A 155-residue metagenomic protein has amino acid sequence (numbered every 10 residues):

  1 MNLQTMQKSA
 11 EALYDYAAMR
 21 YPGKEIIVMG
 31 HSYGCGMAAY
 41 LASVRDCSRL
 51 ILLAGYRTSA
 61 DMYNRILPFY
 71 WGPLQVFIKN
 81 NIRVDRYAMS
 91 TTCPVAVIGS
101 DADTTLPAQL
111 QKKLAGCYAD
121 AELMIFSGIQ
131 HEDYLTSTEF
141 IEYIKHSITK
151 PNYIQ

Functional and structural regions predicted by a protein language model:
M1-R20: Alpha/beta-hydrolase active-site loop
M29-G34, A38: Gly/Ala-rich beta-loop-alpha elbow adjacent to hydrolase catalytic centers
M37-Y87: Hydrolase active-site cap/lid region
V84, C93, P107-G116: Short alpha-helix in the alpha/beta-hydrolase fold that links the catalytic acid
S90-T92, A96-G99, D103: Short beta-strand/loop motif that positions the catalytic acidic residue of the alpha/beta-hydrolase fold
D101-L106, H131-E132: Acidic catalytic loop of the alpha/beta-hydrolase fold
K112-E132: Catalytic histidine neighborhood in serine/cysteine hydrolases with alpha/beta-hydrolase-type architecture
I129-I141: Catalytic histidine-centered segment of alpha/beta-hydrolase-like enzymes
